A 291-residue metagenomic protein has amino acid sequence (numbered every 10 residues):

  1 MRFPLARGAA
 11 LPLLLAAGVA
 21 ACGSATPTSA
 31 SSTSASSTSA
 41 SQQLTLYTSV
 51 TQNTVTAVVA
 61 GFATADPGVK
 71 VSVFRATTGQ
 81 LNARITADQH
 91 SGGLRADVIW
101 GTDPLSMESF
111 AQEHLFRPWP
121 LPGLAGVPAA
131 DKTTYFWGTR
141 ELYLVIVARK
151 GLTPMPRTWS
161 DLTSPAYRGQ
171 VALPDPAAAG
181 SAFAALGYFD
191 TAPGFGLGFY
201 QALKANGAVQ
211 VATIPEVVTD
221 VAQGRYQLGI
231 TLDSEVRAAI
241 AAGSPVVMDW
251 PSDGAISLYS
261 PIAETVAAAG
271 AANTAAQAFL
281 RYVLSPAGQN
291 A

Functional and structural regions predicted by a protein language model:
G18-A21: C-terminal motif of bacterial Sec signal peptides marking the signal peptidase cleavage site
G23-A25: Bacterial signal peptide processing site
S39, L44-K70, Q80-N82, T86 (+1 more regions): Short, polar/charged alpha-helical segment
T45, S49-T56, A76-N82, L94-Y226: Extracytoplasmic ligand-binding site segments that recognize negatively charged/polar headgroups
L105-S109, Q227-V247: A ligand-binding cleft/hinge motif common to bilobed small-molecule-binding domains
A129, E141-Y143, Y200-K204, Q210-V211 (+1 more regions): Periplasmic-binding protein-like
V145-L152, G187-D190, Y259-A272, A291: A bilobed periplasmic-binding-protein/Venus flytrap-type ligand-binding module shared by bacterial periplasmic
G169-A177, Y282-A291: Periplasmic-binding protein-like
